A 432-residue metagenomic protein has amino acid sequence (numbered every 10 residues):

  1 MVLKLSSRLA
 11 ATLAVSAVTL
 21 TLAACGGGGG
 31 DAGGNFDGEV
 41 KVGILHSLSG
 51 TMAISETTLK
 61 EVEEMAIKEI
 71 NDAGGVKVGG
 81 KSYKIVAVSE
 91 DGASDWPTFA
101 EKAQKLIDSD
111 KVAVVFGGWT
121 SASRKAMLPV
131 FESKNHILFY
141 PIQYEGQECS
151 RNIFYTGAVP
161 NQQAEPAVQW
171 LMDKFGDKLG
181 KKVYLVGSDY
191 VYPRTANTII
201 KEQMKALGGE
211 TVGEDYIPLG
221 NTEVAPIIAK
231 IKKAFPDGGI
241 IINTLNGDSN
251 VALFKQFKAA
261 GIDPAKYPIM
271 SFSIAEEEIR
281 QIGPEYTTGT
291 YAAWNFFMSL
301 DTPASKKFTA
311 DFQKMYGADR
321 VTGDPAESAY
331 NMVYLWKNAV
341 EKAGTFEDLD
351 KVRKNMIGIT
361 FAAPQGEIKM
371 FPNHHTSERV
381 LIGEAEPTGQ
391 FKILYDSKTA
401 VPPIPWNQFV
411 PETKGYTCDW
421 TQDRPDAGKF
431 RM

Functional and structural regions predicted by a protein language model:
M1-K41, G79, T417-Q422, D426-M432: Short, low-complexity disordered leader/linker segments with a strong preference for bacterial N-terminal type II
G26-D37, I54-E61, A73-E148, T156 (+1 more regions): Beta-alpha junction/loop-to-helix N-cap segments that form part of ligand/metal-binding clefts
G34-E39, G43-E64, E90-P97, W119 (+3 more regions): Extracytoplasmic "Venus flytrap"
I44, L106-W119, F139-P141, K182-G187 (+4 more regions): Periplasmic-binding protein-like
G92, E145, D263-E285, S328 (+1 more regions): Venus flytrap/periplasmic-binding-protein-like
E101, N152-A260, S299-K307: Extracellular/periplasmic Venus flytrap/periplasmic-binding protein
N197-K201, N246-A252, L300-I359, S377: Extracellular/periplasmic ligand-binding modules, especially the Venus flytrap/periplasmic-binding
I357-M432: Solvent-exposed, acidic/polar segments of extracytosolic/periplasmic ligand-binding ectodomains
